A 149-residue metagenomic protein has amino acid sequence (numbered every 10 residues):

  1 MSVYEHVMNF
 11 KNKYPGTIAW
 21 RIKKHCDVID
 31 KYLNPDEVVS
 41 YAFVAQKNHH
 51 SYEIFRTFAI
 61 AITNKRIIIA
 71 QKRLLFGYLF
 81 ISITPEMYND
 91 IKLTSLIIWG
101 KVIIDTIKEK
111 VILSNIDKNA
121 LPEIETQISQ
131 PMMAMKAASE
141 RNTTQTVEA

Functional and structural regions predicted by a protein language model:
M1-L33, Y52-E53, R73-A149: Acidic, Ser/Thr- and proline-rich intrinsically disordered linker/docking segments of eukaryotic scaffolds
Y32, V39, A59-I60, S95: Short, flexible segments with low predicted structural confidence
E37-Y52: The phosphoinositide-binding surface of pleckstrin homology
A42-A45, A61-T63, G100: Small-side-chain structural scaffolding
F43-K47, R66, R73: Short glycine-rich, polar/acidic loop-and-turn segments at beta strand-coil junctions
F55-I69: Polybasic phosphoinositide-binding surfaces of eukaryotic membrane-targeting domains
